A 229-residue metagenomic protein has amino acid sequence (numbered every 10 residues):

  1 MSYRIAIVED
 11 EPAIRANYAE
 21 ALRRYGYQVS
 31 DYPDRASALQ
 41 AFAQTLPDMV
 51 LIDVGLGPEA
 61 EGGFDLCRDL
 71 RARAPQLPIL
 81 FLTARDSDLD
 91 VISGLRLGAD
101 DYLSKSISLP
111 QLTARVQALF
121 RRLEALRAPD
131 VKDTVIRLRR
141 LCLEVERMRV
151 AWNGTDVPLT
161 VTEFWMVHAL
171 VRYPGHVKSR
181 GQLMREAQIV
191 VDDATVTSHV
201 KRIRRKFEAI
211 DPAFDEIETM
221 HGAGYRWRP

Functional and structural regions predicted by a protein language model:
E9: Conserved acidic carboxylate
A16-R24: Charged docking surfaces used in two-component/phosphorelay signaling
D31-M49: Acidic, metal-coordinating helix/loop segments flanking the phosphotransfer/catalytic sites of two-component signaling
D53-G55, T83: Active-site residues of response regulator receiver
R68, A72-R137: Basic, amphipathic DNA-recognition helix from helix-turn-helix-like DNA-binding domains
S108-R121, P158-V167, V191-I210, T219-Y225: DNA-recognition element of transcription regulators
I136-W165, M220, R226-P229: A structural micro-motif at secondary-structure boundaries
N153-A187, I203: Short amphipathic alpha-helical recognition elements used for nucleic-acid or partner binding across transcription
